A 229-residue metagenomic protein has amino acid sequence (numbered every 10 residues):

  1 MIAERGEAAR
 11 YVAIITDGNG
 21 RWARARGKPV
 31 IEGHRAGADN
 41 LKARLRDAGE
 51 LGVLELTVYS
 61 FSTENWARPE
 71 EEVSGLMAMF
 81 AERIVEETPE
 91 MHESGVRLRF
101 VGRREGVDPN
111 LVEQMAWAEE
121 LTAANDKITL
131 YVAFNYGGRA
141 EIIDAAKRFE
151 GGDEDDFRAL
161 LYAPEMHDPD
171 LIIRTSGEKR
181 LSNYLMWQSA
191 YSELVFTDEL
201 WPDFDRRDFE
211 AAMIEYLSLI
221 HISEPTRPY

Functional and structural regions predicted by a protein language model:
M1-S223: Flexible, compositionally biased loop and terminal segments
E224-Y229: Short "domain-exit" segments at the C-terminal end of structured domains
